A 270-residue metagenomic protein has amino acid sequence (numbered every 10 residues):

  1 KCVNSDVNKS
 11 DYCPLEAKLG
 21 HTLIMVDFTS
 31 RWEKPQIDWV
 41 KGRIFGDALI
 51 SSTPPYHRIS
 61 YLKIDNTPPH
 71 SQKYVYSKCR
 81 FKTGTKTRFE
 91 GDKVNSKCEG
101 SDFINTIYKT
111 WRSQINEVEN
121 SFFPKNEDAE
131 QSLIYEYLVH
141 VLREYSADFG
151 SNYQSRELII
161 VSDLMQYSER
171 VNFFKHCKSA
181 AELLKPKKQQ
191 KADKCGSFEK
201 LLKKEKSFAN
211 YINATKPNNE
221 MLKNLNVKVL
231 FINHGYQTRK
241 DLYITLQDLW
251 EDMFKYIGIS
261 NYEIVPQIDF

Functional and structural regions predicted by a protein language model:
K1-L15, F28: Von Willebrand factor
N8, K228-F270: A cross-kingdom marker for long, charged
Y12-L23, Y153, L222-V227: A short, charged/proline- and glycine-enriched loop that marks the coil->beta-strand transition at the N-terminal
E16-E33, N116-P124, V229-G235: Acidic/histidine-rich, surface-exposed loop or edge segments in extracytoplasmic proteins
K18-E99, E157-I160: Von Willebrand factor
W39-A48, V139-R143, F208-N213: N-terminal post-signal-peptidase region of extra-cytosolic proteins
F89-Y153: Von Willebrand factor
M165-L242: VWA/integrin I-like adhesion module and closely mimicked acidic/polar interface patches used
